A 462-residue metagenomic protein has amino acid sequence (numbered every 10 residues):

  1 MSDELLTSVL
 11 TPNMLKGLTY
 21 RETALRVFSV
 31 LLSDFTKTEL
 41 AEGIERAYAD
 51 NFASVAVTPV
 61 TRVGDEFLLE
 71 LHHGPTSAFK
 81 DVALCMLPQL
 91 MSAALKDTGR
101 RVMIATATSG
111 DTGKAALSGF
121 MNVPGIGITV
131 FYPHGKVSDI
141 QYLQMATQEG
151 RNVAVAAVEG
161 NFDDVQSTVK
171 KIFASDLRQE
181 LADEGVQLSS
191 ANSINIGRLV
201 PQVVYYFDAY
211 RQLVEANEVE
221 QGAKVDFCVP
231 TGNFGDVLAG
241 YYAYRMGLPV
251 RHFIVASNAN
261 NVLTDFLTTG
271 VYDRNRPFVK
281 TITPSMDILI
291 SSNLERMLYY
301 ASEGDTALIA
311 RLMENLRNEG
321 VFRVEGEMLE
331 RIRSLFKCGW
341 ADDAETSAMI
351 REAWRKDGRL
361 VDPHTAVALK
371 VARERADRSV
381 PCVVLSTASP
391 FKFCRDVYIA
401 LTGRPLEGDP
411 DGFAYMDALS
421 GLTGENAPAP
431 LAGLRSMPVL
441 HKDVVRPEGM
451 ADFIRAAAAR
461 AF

Functional and structural regions predicted by a protein language model:
S2-F462: PLP-dependent amino-acid enzyme catalytic core
